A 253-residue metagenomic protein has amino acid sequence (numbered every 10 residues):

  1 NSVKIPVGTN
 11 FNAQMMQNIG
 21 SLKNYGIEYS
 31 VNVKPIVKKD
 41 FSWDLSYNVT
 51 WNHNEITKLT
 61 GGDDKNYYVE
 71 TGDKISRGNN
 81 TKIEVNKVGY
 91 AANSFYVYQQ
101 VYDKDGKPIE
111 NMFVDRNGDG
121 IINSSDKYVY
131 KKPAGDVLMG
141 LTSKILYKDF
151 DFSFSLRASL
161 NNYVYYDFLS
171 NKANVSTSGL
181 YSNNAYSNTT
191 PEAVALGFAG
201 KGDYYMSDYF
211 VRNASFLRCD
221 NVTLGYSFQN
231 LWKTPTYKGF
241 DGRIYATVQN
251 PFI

Functional and structural regions predicted by a protein language model:
N1, Y25-P35, W43-W51, M139-I145 (+3 more regions): Membrane-embedded beta-strands that build the outer-membrane beta-barrel scaffold
N1-V3, D40-S42, N54-T60, P108 (+4 more regions): Outer-membrane beta-barrel proteins
S2-N12, T60-T71, L169-G179: Flexible, surface-exposed loop regions and adjacent strand-edge segments of Gram-negative outer-membrane beta-barrel
V3-Q14, R116-S125, L196-D208: Flexible, solvent-exposed coil segments and beta strand-coil junctions, predominantly the extracellular/periplasmic
N10-N12, G20-N24, K132-D136, R212-C219: Transmembrane beta-barrel outer-membrane domains
Q17-K23, I27, K34-P133, Q249: Conserved small-residue
L22, I36-K38, I145, L217 (+1 more regions): Surface-exposed coil/turn segments at beta-strand junctions on protein surfaces, enriched
K107, S159-Q249: Extracytoplasmic gating/loop element in the C-terminal half of outer-membrane beta-barrel translocons and assembly
